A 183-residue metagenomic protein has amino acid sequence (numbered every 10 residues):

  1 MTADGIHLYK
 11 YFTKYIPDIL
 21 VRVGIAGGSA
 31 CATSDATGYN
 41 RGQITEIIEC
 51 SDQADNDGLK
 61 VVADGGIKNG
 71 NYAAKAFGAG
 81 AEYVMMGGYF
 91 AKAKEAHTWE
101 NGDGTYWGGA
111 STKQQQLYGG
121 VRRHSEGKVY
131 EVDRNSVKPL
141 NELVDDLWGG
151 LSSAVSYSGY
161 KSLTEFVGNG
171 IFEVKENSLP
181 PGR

Functional and structural regions predicted by a protein language model:
M1-D4, R22-G24, N40: Catalytic beta/alpha-barrel core
A3-L20, I67-E82: Catalytic cores of alpha/beta
A26, G38-A63, I67-R183: Alpha/beta catalytic cores of nucleotide-metabolism and tRNA/nucleoside-modifying enzymes
G27-D35: Gly-rich Lys/Arg/Thr-decorated short loops/hinges at beta-loop-alpha junctions or inter-strand turns that position
